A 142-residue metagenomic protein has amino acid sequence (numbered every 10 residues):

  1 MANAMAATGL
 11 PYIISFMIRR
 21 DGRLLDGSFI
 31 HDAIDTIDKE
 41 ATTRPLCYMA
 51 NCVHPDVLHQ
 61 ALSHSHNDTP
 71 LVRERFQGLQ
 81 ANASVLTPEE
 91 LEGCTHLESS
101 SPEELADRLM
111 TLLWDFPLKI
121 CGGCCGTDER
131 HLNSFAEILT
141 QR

Functional and structural regions predicted by a protein language model:
M1-R142: Domain-level signal for soluble alpha/beta catalytic cores
